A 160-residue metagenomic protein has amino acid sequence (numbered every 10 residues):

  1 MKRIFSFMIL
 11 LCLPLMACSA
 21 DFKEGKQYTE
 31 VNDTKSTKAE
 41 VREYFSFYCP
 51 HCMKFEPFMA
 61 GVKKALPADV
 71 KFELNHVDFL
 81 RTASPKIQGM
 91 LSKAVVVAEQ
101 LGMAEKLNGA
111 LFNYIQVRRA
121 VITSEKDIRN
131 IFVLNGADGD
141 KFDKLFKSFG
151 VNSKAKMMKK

Functional and structural regions predicted by a protein language model:
K2-T82, K156-K159: Extracytoplasmic thiol/disulfide redox context detector
P14, Y114-V117, S148-N152: A short structural micro-motif
A17, T29, R42, L91 (+2 more regions): General secondary-structure edge motif
T34-S36, F55, M90-S92, F132-G139: A broad, low-specificity signal for short, low-complexity segments enriched in glycine/proline and polar/charged
R42, R118, F132: Short, flexible active-site loop motifs that bind/organize anionic cofactors or intermediates
Y48, Q100, K147-V151: Short beta->alpha junction loops/turns
M53-R129: Structural alpha/beta surface segment adjacent to cysteine/selenocysteine redox centers across thiol/disulfide enzymes
N130-K160: Thiol-/selenol-based redox modules, centered on thioredoxin-like and closely related oxidoreductase domains
